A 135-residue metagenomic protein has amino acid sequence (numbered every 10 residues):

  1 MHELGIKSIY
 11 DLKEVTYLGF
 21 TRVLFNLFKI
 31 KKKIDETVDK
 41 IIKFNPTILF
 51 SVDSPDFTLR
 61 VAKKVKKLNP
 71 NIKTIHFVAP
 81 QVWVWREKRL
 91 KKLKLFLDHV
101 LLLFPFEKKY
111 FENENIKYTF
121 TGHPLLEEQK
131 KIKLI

Functional and structural regions predicted by a protein language model:
M1-L134: Active-site and donor-binding regions of nucleotide-sugar-utilizing enzymes
